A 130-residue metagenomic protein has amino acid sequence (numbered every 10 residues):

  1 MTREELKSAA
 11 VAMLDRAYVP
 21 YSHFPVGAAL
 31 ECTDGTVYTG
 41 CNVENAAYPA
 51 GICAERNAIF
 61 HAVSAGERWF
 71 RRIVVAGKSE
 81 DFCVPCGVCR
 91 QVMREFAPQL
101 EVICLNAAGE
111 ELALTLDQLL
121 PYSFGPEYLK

Functional and structural regions predicted by a protein language model:
M1, Y38-T39: Polybasic, low-complexity association/targeting segments
T2-V19, R68-K130: C-terminal binding/interaction regions
A10-M13, A54, A58: Stable alpha-helical structural segments in soluble proteins, enriched in small hydrophobic residues
Y21-H23: Charged, well-structured alpha/beta interaction segments
P25-C32: Short beta-strand scaffold segments in enzyme catalytic cores
E31, H61-E67, E95-F96: Alpha-helix C-terminal capping segments
T36-V37, E111: Hydrophobic "anchor" residues
N42-N57: Compact, glycine-rich, soluble single-domain proteins
